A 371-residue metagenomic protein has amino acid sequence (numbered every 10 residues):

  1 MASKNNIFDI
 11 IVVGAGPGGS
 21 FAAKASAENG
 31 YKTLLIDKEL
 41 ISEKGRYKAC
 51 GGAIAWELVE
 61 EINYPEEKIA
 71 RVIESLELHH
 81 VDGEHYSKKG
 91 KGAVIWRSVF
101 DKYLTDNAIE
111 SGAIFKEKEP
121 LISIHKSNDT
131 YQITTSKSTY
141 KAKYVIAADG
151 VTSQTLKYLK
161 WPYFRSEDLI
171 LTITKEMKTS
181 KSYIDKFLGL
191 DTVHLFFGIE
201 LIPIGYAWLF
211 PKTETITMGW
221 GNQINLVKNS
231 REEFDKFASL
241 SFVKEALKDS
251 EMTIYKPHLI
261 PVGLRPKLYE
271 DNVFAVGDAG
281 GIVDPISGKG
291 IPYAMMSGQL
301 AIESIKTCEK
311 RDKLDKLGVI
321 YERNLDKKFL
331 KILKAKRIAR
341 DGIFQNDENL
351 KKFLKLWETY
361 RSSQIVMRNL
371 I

Functional and structural regions predicted by a protein language model:
A2-G18: Beta1/beta-strand and adjacent pyrophosphate-binding region of the FAD-binding site in flavoprotein oxidoreductases
I11, A15, A27-K48: Glycine-rich FAD pyrophosphate-binding loop
G18, I41, T152: Conserved Rossmann-like nucleotide-cofactor binding loop
L40-L76: N-terminal FAD cofactor-binding segment of flavoenzymes
E77, V81-W96, Q132, K212-I224: Helix-loop-beta segment of a Rossmann-like dinucleotide-binding subdomain
V94, L121-S123, I224-S304: FAD/FMN-dependent oxidoreductases across multiple families
I109-E245, G281: Predominantly flavin-linked oxidoreductase catalytic cores and closely associated redox partners
K306-I371: C-terminal helical "tail/cap" subdomain of flavin- and related membrane-associated enzymes
